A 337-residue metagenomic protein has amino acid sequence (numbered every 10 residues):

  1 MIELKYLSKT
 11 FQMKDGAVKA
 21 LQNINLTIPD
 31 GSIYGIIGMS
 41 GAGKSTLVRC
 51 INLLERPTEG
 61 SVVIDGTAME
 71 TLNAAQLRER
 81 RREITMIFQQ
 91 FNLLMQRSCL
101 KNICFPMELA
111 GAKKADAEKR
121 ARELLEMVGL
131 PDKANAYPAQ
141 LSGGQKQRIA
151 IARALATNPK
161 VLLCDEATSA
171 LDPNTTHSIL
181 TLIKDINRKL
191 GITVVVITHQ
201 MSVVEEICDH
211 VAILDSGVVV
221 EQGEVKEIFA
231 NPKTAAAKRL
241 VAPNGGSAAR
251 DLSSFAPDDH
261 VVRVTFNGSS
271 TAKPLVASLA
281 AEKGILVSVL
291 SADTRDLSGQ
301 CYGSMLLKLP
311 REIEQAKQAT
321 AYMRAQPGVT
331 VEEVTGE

Functional and structural regions predicted by a protein language model:
M13-D15, M69-T85, L109, K114-A115 (+1 more regions): ABC ATPase NBD coupling module
N52: Helix-to-loop junction immediately C-terminal to a conserved catalytic motif
A68, C104, E108, A115-D132: Conserved ABC ATPase "signature" region
A136-A139, T157, C164: Conserved signature/switch motifs of ABC ATPase nucleotide-binding domains
V204-E206: A short, surface-exposed alpha-helical micro-motif characterized by mixed small hydrophobic and charged/polar residues
Q222-G223, N231: ABC ATPase "signature
